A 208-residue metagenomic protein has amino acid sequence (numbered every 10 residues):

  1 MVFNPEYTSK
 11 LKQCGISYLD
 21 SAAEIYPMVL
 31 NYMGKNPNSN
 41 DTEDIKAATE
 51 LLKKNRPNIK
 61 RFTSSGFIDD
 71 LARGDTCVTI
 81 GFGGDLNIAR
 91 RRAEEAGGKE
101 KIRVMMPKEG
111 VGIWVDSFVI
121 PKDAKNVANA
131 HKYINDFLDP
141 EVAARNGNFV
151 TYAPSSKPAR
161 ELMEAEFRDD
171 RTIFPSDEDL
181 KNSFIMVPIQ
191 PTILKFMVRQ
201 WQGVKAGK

Functional and structural regions predicted by a protein language model:
M1-S17: A conserved helix-loop-strand patch within extracytoplasmic ligand-binding domains of the periplasmic binding
F3, Y26-L30, T49-K53, I68 (+6 more regions): Non-transmembrane alpha-helical segments in soluble domains of secreted/periplasmic/extracellular proteins
S9, G34-N40, A124-A130: Short helix-loop capping/hinge motifs at secondary-structure junctions, enriched in acidic/polar residues
Y18-S21, V29, N36-M105: Ligand-binding pocket segment of bilobal, Venus flytrap-like solute-binding proteins
A22-M33, I113-V119: Periplasmic solute-binding protein
D69, D177-K208: Conserved C-terminal helix/tail region of periplasmic/extracytoplasmic solute-binding proteins
A96-G112, P121-A124: Short beta-strand->loop
D116, P121-K181: Mature extracytoplasmic/periplasmic domains
